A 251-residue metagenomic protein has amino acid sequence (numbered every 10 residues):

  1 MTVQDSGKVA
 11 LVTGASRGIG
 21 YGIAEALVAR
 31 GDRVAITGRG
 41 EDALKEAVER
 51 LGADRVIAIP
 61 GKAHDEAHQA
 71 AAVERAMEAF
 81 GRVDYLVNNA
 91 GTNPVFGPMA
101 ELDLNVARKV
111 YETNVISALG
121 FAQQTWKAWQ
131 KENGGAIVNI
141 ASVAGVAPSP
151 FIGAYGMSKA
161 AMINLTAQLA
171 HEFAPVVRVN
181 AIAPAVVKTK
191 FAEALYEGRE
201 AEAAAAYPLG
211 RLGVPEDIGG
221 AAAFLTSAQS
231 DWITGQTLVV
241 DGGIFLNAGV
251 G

Functional and structural regions predicted by a protein language model:
S16-G18: Conserved glycine-rich cofactor-binding loop
N93-F96, A147, A223, T234-G251: Short C-terminal tail/terminal secondary-structure segment of NAD(P)H-dependent dehydrogenase/reductase domains
G97-M99, V106-R108, I137, A192 (+1 more regions): Substrate-binding pocket helix/loop in short-chain dehydrogenase/reductase
L119, A181-P184, A201-Q229, I233 (+1 more regions): C-terminal helical subdomain
A122, S158, T166: Active-site helix of classical SDR
K127, A170-P175, D231: Alpha-helical segment proximal to the catalytic Tyr-Lys
S142: Residue(s) in the substrate-gating loop at a strand-loop-helix junction that position the organic substrate next
